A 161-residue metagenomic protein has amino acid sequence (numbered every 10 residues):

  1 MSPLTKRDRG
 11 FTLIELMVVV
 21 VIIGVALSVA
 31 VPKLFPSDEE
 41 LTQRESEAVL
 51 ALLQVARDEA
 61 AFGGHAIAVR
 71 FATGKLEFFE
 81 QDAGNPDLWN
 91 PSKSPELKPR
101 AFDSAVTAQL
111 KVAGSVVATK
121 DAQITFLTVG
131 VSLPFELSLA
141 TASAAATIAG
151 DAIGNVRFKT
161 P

Functional and structural regions predicted by a protein language model:
M1-P3, M17, V25, V29-L50 (+4 more regions): N-terminal helix-rich module
S2-V20: Glycine-centered recognition micro-motifs in short, flexible terminal segments and loops
